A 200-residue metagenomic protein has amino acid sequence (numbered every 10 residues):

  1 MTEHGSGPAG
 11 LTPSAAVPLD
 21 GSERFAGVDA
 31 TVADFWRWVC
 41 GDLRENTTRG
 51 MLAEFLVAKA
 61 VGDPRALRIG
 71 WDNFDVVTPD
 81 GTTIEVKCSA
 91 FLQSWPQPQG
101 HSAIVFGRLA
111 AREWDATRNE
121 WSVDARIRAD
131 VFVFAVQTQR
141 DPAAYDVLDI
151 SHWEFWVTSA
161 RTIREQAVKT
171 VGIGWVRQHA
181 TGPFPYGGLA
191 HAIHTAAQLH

Functional and structural regions predicted by a protein language model:
M1-T83, K87-H200: Nucleic-acid endonuclease domains
